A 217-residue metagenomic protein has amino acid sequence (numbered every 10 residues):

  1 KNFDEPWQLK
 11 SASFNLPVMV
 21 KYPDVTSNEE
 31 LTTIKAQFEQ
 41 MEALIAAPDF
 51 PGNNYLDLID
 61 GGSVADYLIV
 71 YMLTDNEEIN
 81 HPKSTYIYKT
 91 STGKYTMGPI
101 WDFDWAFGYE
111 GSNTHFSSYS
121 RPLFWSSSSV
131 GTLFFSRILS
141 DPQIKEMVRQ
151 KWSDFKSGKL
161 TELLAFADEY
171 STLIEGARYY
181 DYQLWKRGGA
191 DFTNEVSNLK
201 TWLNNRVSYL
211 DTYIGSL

Functional and structural regions predicted by a protein language model:
K1-N15: Conserved ATP-binding subdomain of kinase catalytic cores across diverse folds
L16-H81, T85-L217: Middle-to-C-terminal accessory/interaction subdomains
